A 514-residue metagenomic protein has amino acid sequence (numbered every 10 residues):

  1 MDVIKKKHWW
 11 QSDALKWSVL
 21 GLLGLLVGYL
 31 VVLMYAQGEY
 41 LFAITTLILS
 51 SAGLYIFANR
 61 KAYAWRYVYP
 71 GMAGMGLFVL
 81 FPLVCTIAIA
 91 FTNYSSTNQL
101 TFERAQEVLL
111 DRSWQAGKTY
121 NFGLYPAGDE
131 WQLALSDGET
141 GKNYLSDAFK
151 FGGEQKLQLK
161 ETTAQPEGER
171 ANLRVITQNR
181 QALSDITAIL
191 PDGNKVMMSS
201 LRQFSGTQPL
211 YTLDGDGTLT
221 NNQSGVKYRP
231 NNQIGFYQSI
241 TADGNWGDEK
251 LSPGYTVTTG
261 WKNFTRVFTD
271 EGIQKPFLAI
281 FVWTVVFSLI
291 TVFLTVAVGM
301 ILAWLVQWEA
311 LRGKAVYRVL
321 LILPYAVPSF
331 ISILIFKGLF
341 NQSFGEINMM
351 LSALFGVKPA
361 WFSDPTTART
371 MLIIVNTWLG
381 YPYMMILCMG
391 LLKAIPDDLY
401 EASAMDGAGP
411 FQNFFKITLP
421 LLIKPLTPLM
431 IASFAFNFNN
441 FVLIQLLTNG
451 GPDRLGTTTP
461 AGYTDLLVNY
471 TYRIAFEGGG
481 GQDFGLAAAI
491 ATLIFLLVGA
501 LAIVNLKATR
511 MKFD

Functional and structural regions predicted by a protein language model:
M1-A62, F91-P276: Membrane-topology segments of multi-pass transport proteins
Y29-Y35, F42, Y67-V68, G74-T97 (+3 more regions): A structural signal for multi-pass alpha-helical bundles of membrane permease subunits that mediate small-molecule
G71-M72, T119: Short alpha-helical segments and helix-capping/turn motifs at coil-helix boundaries
